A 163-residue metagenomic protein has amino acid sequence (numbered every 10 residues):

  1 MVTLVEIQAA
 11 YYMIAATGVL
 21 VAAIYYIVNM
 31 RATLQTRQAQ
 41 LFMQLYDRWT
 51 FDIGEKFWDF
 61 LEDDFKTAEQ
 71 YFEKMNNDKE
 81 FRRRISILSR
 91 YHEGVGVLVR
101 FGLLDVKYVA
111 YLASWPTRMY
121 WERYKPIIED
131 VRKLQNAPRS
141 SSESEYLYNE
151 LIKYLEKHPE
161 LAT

Functional and structural regions predicted by a protein language model:
M1, E6-Q8, M13-T17, A32-T36 (+5 more regions): Short, well-ordered helical secondary-structure segments
V2-Q70: Membrane-proximal alpha-helical anchors
I7, L45-G96, L103, V109: Extended, hydrophobic alpha-helical segments
Q8-A9, A22-A23, A39, M43 (+7 more regions): Generic intrinsically disordered, low-complexity segments enriched for polar/acidic and small residues
A15, R37, L41, L45-I53 (+8 more regions): Generic secondary-structure transition motif, activating predominantly at the C-termini of alpha-helices
R83-T163: An amphipathic alpha-helical interaction surface
